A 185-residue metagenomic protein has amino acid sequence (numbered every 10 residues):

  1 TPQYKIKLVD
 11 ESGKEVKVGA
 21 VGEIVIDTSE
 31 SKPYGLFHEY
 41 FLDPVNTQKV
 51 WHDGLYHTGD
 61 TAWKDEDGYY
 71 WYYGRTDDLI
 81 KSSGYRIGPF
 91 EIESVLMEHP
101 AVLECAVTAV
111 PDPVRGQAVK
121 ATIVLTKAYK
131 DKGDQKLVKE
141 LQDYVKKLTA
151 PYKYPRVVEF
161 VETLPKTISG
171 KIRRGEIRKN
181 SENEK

Functional and structural regions predicted by a protein language model:
T1-L42, V50: Adenylate-forming AMP-binding core of the ANL superfamily, especially NRPS adenylation
Q3-K5, D53, T58-G59, L103 (+1 more regions): Short loop/turn microsegments at loop-to-beta-strand junctions
I6, E30-P33, H38-E39, N46 (+3 more regions): AMP-binding/adenylate-forming catalytic core of the ANL superfamily
V9-D10, V18, T58, K64 (+3 more regions): Hydrophobic alpha-helical segments, especially N-terminal targeting/anchoring helices
E39, V157-F160: Residue-level recognition of specific faces of alpha-helices
K179-K185: Acidic/polar alpha-helix N-cap and adjacent early helical turns within long charge-rich amphipathic helices/linkers
